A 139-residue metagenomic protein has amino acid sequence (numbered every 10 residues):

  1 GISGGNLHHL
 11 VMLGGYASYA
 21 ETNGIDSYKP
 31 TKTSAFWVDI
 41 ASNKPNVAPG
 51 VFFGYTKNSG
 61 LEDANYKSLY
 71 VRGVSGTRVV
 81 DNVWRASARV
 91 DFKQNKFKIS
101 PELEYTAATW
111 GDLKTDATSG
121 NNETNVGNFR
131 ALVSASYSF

Functional and structural regions predicted by a protein language model:
G1-V80, W84: Detector for outer-membrane/organellar transmembrane beta-barrel domains, recognizing the amphipathic beta-strand
S34, P45-P49, N95-I99, G127-A131: Outer-envelope beta-barrel architecture signal
F36-S42, A88-F92, L103, V133-Y137: Residues on the lipid-exposed face of transmembrane beta-strands in outer-membrane beta-barrel proteins
V51-K57, P101-Y105, Y137: Active-site proximal loops enriched in glycine and acidic residues that flank catalytic Cys/His/Asp and coordinate
E62-Y66, S100-P101, G111-E123: A glycine-biased, small/acidic residue-tolerant capping/turn segment at secondary-structure junctions
V79-D81, F92, T124: Surface-exposed coil/turn segments at beta-strand junctions on protein surfaces, enriched
R89-G111: C-terminal closing repeat unit and adjoining cap/tail of repeat-based domains
N125-F139: Outer-membrane beta-barrel "beta-signal"
